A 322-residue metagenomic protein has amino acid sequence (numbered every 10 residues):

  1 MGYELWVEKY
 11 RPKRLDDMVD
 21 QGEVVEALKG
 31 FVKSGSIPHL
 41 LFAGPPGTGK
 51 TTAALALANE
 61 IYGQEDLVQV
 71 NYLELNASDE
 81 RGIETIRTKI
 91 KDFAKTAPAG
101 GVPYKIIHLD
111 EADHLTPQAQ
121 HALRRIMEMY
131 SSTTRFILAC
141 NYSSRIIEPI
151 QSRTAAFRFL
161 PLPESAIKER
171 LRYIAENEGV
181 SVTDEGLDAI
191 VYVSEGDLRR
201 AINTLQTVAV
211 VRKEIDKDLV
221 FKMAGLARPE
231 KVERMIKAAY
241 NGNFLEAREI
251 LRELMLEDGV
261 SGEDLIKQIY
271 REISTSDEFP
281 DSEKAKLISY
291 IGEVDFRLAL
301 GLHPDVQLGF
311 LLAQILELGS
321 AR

Functional and structural regions predicted by a protein language model:
M1-A156: P-loop/Walker A NTP-binding region and its immediately flanking N-terminal helices in P-loop NTPase folds
V7-E8, V32, P46, E128 (+9 more regions): Replace "in large, NTP-powered and nucleic-acid-processing enzymes" with "in large, NTP-powered factors and other
Y10, L67-V70, V182-E185, I215 (+1 more regions): Alpha-helix N-cap/N′ positions at the starts of helices
P46-T48, S78-G82, A112-L115, M129 (+7 more regions): Conserved nucleotide-binding/hydrolysis micro-motifs of P-loop NTPases
I107, L187-V193, R199-K213, L219-F221 (+3 more regions): C-terminal helical "lid" of AAA+/P-loop NTPase domains
I147-V191, N203-T204: Conserved AAA+ ATPase core "coupling" helix
E148, S165, D184, G225-E233 (+2 more regions): Amphipathic alpha-helical repeat elements characteristic of tetratricopeptide repeat
M235-R322: Helix-rich C-terminal "collar"/helical-bundle subdomain used as an assembly and partner-interaction module in RFC-like
